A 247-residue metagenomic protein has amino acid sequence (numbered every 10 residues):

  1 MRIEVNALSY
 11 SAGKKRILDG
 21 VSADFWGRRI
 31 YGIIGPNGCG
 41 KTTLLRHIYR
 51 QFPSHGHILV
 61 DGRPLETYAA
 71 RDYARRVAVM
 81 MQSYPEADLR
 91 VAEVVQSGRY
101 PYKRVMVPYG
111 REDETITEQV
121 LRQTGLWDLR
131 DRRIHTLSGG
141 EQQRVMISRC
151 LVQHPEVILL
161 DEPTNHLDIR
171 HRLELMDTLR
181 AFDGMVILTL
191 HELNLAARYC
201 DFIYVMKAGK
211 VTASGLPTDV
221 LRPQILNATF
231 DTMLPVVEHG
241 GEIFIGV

Functional and structural regions predicted by a protein language model:
I34-P36: The feature captures the beta-strand-to-loop junction immediately N-terminal to the Walker
Y49: Helix-to-loop junction immediately C-terminal to a conserved catalytic motif
S54-L65, Y73: Conserved ABC transporter NBD signature motif
P108, R133-L137, E141: Conserved ABC ATPase signature
I158-E162: Catalytic Walker B motif of ABC-type/P-loop ATPase nucleotide-binding domains
A228-V247: ABC ATPase nucleotide-binding domains
